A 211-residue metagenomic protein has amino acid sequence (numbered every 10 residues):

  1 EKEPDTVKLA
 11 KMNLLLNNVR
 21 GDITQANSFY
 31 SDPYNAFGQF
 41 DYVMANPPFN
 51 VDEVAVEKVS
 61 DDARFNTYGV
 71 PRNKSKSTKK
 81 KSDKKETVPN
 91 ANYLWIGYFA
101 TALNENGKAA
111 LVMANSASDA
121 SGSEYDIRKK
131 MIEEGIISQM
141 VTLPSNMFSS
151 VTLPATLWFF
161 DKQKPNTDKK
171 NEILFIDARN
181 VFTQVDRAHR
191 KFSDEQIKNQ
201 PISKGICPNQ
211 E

Functional and structural regions predicted by a protein language model:
K2-G38: S-adenosyl-L-methionine
F37-E211: A conserved structural/catalytic subdomain of Rossmann-like adenosyl-cofactor enzymes
